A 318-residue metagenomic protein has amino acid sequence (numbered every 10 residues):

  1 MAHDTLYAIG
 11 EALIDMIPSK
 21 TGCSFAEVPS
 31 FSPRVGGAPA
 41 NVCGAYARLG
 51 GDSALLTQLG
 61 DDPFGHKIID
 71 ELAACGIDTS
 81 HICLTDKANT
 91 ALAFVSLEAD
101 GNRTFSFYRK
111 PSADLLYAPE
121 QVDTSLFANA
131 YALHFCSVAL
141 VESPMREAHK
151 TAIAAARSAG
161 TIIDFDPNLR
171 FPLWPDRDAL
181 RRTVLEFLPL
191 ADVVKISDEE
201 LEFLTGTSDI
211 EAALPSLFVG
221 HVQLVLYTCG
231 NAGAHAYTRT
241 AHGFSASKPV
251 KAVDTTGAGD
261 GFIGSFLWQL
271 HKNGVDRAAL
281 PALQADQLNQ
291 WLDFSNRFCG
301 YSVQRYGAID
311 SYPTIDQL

Functional and structural regions predicted by a protein language model:
M1-D78, Y117: Glycine-rich phosphate/adenosyl-contacting loop at the front of the ribokinase-like
M1-Y7, A154, S208-L318: Conserved phosphate-binding/catalytic region of the ribokinase-like
G44, L92-S96, G233-A236: Short beta-strand scaffold segments in enzyme catalytic cores
Y46, S197, G259: Short, conserved phosphate/pyrophosphate- and ester-handling motifs at nucleotide-, phospho-/glycolipid
D52-F135, L318: Conserved N-terminal subdomain of the carbohydrate kinase-like
S125-L126, E186-F187, F218: Structural alpha-helical scaffold elements that stabilize or flank donor/cofactor-binding regions in carbohydrate
Y131, D192, Q223: Receiver (REC) domain switch/active-site residues of two-component response regulators
V138-P215, A232-G233: Conserved beta-alpha-beta core of the PfkB/ribokinase-like small-molecule kinase fold
